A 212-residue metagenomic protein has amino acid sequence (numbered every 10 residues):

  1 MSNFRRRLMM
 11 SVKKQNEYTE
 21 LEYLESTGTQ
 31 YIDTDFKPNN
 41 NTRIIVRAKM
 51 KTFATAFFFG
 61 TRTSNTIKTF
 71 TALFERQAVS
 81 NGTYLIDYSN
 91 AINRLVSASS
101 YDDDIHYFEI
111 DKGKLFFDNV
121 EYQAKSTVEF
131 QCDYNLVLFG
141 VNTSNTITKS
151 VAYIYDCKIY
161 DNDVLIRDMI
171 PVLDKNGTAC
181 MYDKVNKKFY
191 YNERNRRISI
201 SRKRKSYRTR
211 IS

Functional and structural regions predicted by a protein language model:
M1-M9: Short, Lys/Arg-enriched N-terminal segments with co-localized hydrophobic residues within the first ~10-30 amino acids
N3, K13-K14, Y155-I211: Extended recognition patches within non-cytosolic domains
M9-N40, S201-R204: Low-complexity, glycine/proline/serine-rich flexible segments
V12-E25, I45-A54, T66-E129: Extracellular glycan-interaction surfaces
D33-D35, N41-K49, F58-R62, I105-F116 (+3 more regions): Residues within well-ordered beta-strands of beta-sheet-rich folds
A124-Y153: Flexible glycan-contacting loops in extracellular carbohydrate-active proteins
